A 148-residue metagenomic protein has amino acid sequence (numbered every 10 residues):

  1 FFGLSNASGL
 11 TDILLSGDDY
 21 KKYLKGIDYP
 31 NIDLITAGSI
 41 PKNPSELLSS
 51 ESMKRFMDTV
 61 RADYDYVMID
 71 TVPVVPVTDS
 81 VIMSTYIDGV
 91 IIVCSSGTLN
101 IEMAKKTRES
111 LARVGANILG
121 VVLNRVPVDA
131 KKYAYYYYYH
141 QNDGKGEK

Functional and structural regions predicted by a protein language model:
F1-K148: P-loop NTP-binding module
